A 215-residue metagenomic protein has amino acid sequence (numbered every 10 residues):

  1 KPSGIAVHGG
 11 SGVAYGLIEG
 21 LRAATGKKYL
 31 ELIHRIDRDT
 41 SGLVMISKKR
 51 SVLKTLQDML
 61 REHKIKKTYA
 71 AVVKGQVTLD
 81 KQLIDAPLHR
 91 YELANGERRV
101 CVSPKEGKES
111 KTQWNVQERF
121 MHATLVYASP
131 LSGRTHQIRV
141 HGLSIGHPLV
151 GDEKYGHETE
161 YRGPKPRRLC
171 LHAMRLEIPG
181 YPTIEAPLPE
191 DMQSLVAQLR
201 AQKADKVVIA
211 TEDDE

Functional and structural regions predicted by a protein language model:
K1, M45, A71, W114 (+2 more regions): Residue-level signal for inorganic ion chemistry
I5-A23, L53-T55, V73-T124, V140 (+1 more regions): Glycine- and acidic-residue-rich catalytic/RNA-contacting loop of pseudouridine synthases
K27-E62: Glycine/acidic-rich beta-strand-loop module
I33-R35, E106, E118, P130 (+1 more regions): Replace "in large, NTP-powered and nucleic-acid-processing enzymes" with "in large, NTP-powered factors and other
D39-T40, I65-K67, I84, S110-K111 (+4 more regions): A generic structural signal for well-ordered coil/turn residues at beta-strand boundaries that shape enzyme active-site
I46-K48, V72-K74, S129: Short hydrophobic/aromatic beta-strand micro-patches that form the beta-sheet surface supporting nucleotide- or nucleic
K108, L131, R139-E215: Pseudouridine synthases involved in rRNA/tRNA modification
